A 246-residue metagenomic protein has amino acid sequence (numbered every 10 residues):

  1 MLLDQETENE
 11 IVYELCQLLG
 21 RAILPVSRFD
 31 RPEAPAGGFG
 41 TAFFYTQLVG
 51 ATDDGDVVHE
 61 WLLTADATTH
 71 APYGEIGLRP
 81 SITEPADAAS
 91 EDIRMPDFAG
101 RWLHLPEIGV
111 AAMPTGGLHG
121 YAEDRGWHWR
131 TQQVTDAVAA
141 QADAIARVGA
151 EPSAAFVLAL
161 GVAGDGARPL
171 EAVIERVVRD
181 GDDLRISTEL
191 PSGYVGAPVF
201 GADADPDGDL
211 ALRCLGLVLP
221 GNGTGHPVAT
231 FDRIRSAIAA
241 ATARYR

Functional and structural regions predicted by a protein language model:
M1-D56: Protease-domain processing segments flanking chymotrypsin-fold serine proteases, especially trypsin-like
L2-I11, L215-R246: C-terminal cap/linker of serine protease catalytic domains
R28-R31, L160-A167, D203-D205, V218-T224: Short, flexible beta-strand-to-coil junctions
A36-F39, F43, L48, D53-D183: Serine endopeptidase catalytic core focused on the charge-relay Asp
A42, L160-G161, E171-V178, A211-L219 (+1 more regions): Glycine-centered structural positions embedded in regular secondary structure
D180-T188, A239-R246: Compositionally biased accessory segments in Actinobacterial proteins
D182, L190, G221-G223: A generic structural motif
S187-V218, P227-D232: Catalytic nucleophile loop of clan PA
